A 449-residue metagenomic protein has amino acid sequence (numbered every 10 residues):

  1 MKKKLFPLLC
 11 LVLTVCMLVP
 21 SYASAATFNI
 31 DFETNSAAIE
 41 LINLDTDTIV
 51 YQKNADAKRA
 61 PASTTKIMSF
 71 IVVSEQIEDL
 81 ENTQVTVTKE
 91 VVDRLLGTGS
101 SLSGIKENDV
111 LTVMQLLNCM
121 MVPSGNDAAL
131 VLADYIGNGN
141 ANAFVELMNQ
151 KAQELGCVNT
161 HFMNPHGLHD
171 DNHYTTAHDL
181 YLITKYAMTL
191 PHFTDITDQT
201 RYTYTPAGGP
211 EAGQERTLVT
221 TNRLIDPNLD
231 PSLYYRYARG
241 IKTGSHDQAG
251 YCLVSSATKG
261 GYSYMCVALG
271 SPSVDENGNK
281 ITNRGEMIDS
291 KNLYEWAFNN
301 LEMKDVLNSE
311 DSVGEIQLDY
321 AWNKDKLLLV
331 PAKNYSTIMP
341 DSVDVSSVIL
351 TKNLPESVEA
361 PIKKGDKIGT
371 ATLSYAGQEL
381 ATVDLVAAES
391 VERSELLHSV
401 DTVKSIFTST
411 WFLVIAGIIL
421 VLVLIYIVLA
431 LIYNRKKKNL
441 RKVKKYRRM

Functional and structural regions predicted by a protein language model:
K2-A25, G417-L431: Sec-dependent N-terminal signal peptides of Gram-positive bacterial secreted proteins and lipoproteins
L13, V19-S21, N43, L116 (+4 more regions): Generic detector of short, well-ordered, non-transmembrane alpha-helical segments enriched in hydrophobic residues
A23-H178, L182-P191: Active-site-adjacent loops and short helices of periplasmic peptidoglycan-processing enzymes
C157-V158, D171-Y174, H178-D179, T184-I418 (+1 more regions): Domain-terminus/edge residues, biased toward the C-terminal soluble/receptor-binding domains of extracytoplasmic
